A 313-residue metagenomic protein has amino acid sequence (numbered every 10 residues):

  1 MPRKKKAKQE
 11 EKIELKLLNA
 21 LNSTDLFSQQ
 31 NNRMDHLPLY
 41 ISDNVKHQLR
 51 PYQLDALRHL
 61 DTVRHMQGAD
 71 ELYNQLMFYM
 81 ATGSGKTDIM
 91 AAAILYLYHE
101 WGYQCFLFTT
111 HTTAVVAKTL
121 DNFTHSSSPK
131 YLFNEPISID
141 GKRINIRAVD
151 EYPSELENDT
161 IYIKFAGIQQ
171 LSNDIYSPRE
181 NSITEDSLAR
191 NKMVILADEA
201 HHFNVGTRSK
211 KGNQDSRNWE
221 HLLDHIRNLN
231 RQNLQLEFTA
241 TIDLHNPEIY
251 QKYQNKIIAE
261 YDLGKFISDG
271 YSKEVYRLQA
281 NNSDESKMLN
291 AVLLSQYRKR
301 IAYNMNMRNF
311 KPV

Functional and structural regions predicted by a protein language model:
E14-Y79: Conserved pre-motif I regulatory segment
T82-S84: The conserved Walker
K86-Y96: Motif I (Walker A/P-loop) of helicase-class P-loop NTPases
I89, G102-N134, Q170: Conserved Walker A/P-loop ATP-binding site and its immediately adjacent core in helicase/helicase-like ATPase domains
R143, A200, K211, N304-V313: Conserved C-terminal RecA-like helicase domain
R147-E199, N204-H225: Conserved RecA-like ASCE ATPase "motif II neighborhood" in helicase/translocase motors
V205-D269: Post-DEXD/H (motif II) to motif III coupling segment of the RecA-like Helicase ATP-binding lobe
Y250-V313: Conserved interdomain linker/interface between the two RecA-like ATPase lobes of SF2 helicase motors
